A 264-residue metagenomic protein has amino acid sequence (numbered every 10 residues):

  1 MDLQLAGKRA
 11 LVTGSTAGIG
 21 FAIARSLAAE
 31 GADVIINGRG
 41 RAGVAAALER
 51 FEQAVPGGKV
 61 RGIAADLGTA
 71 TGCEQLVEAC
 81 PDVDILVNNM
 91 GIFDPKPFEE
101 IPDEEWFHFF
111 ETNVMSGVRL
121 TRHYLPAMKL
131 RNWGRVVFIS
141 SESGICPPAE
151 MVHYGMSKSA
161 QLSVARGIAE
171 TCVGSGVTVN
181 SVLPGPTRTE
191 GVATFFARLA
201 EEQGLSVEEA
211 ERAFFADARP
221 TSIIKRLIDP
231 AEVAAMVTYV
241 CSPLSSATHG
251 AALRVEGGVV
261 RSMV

Functional and structural regions predicted by a protein language model:
R9, T16-A17: Conserved glycine-rich cofactor-binding loop
E74, E78, F93-F107, E150-H153 (+1 more regions): Conserved mid-core segment of classical short-chain dehydrogenase/reductases
I92, E99-V118, W133, V137 (+2 more regions): Catalytic Tyr-X3-Lys loop
T121, S157, A165: Active-site helix of classical SDR
P126, E170-T171, S246: Alpha-helical segment proximal to the catalytic Tyr-Lys
S141: Residue(s) in the substrate-gating loop at a strand-loop-helix junction that position the organic substrate next
C146, V237-T238, L244-S245, H249-V264: Short C-terminal tail/terminal secondary-structure segment of NAD(P)H-dependent dehydrogenase/reductase domains
V173, T178, T248-G250: Short, small/polar-rich loop/turn modules that mediate ligand/substrate recognition or access, typified
